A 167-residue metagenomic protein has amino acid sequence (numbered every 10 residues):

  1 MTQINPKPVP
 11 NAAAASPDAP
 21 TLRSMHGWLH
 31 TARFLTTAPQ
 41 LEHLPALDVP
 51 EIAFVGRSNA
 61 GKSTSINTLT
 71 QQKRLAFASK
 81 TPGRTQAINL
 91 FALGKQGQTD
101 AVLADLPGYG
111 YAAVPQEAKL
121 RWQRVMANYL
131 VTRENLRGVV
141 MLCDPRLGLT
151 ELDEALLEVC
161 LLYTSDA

Functional and structural regions predicted by a protein language model:
Q3-A104: Conserved G1/Walker A P-loop phosphate-binding module
P82-T85, G94-G97, L130-L136, V159-L162: Conserved catalytic network of the ASCE P-loop NTPase/AAA+ motor domain
R84, G108-G110, R146-G148: Conserved nucleotide-binding/hydrolysis micro-motifs of P-loop NTPases
T85, K119-Q123, T150: Amphipathic alpha-helical transducer elements in NTP-driven molecular machines
A101-R121: Switch II (G3) loop of P-loop NTPases
L120-P145: Inter-motif core of Ras-like GTPase G domains
T150-L161: Amphipathic helical hotspot of TIR/SEFIR-family domains
Y163-A167: Conserved small/polar residues in nucleotide/adenosyl-binding loops
